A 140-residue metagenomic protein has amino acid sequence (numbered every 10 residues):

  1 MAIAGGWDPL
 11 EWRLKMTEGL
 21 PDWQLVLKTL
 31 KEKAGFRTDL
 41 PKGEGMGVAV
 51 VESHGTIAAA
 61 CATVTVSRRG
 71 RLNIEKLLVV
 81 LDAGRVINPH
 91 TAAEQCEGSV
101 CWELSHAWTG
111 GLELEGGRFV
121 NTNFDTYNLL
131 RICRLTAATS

Functional and structural regions predicted by a protein language model:
M1-G55, T65-S140: C-terminal catalytic domains of large/alpha subunits in multi-subunit enzymes
A60-V64: Short beta-strand scaffold segments in enzyme catalytic cores
